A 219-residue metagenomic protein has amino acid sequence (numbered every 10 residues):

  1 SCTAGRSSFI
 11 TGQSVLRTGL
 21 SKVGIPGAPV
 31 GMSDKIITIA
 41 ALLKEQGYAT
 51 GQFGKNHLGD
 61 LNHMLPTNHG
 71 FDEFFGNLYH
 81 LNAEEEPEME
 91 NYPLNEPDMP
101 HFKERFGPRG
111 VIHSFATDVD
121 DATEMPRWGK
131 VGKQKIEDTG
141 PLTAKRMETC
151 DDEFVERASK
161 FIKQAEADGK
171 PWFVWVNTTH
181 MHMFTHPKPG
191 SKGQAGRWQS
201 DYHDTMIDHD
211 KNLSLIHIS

Functional and structural regions predicted by a protein language model:
S1-S219: Formylglycine-dependent sulfatase
